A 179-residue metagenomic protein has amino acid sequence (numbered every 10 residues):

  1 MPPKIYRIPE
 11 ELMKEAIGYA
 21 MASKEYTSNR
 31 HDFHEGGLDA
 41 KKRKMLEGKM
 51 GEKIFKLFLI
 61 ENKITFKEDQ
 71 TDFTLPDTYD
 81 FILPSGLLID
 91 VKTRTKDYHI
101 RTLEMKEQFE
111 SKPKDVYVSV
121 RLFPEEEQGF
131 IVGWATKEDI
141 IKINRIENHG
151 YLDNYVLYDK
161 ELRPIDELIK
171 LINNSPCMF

Functional and structural regions predicted by a protein language model:
M1-P84, K92-F179: Nucleic-acid endonuclease domains
